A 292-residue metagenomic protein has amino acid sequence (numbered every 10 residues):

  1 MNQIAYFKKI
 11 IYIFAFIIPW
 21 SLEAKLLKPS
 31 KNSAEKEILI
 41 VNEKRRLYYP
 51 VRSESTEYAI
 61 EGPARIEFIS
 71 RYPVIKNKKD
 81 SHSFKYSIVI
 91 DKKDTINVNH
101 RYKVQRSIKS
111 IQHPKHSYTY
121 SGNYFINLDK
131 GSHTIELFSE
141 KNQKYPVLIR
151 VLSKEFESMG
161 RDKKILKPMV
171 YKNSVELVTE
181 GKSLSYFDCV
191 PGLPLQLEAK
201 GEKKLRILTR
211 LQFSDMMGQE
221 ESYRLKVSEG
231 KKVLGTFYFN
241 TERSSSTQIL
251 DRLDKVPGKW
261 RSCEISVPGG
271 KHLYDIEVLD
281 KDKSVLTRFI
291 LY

Functional and structural regions predicted by a protein language model:
N2-I11: Bacterial N-terminal signal peptides that target proteins for export
F14-E23: Hydrophobic h-region of N-terminal signal peptides that target proteins for export in Gram-negative bacteria
A24-P63, R71-K78, N99-H116, Q143-E202 (+4 more regions): Glycan-recognition and processing domains
S55-I66, Y124-G131, C189, P194-K203 (+2 more regions): Extracellular and analogous surface-interaction loops
K78-Y86, M217-L225: Short coil-to-beta strand junction motifs in C2/discoidin
I90-L152, E229-L291: Beta-strand-rich ligand-recognition modules
